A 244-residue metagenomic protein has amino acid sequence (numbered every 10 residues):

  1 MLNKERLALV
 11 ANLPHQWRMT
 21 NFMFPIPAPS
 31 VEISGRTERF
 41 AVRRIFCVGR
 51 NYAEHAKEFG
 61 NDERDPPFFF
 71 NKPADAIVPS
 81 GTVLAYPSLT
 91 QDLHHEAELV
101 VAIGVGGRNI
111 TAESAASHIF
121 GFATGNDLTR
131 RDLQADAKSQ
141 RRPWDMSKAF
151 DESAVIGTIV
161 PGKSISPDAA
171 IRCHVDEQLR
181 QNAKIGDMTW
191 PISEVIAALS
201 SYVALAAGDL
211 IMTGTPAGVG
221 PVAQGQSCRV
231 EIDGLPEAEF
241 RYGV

Functional and structural regions predicted by a protein language model:
M1-M19: N-terminal amphipathic/basic-hydrophobic helices that include classical n-h-c signal peptides and signal-anchor
A8-L9, Q16, V100-A102, N182: Short amphipathic alpha-helical "recognition" segments used for binding
W17-F120: Extended, compositionally biased flexible segments
W17-R39, H55, N61-E63, A123 (+1 more regions): Catalytic-pocket segment enriched in acidic/His residues
